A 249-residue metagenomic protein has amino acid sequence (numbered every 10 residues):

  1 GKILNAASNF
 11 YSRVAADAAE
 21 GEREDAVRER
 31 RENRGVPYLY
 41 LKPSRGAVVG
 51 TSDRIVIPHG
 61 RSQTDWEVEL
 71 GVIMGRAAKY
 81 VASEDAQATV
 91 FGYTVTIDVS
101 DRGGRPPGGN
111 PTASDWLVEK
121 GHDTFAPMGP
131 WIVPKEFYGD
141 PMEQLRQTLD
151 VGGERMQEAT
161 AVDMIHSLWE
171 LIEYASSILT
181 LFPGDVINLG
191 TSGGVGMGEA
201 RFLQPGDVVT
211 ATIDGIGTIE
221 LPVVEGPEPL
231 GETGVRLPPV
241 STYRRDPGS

Functional and structural regions predicted by a protein language model:
G1-V151, H166, T242-S249: Active-site microenvironments in enzyme catalytic cores
R13, R102-S249: Catalytic-pocket segment enriched in acidic/His residues
